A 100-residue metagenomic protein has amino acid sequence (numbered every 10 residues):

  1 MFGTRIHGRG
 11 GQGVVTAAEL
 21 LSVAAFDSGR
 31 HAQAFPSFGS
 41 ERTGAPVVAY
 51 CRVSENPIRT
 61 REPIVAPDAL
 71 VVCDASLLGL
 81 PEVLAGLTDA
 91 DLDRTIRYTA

Functional and structural regions predicted by a protein language model:
M1-A100: Active-site cofactor/cluster-binding pocket
